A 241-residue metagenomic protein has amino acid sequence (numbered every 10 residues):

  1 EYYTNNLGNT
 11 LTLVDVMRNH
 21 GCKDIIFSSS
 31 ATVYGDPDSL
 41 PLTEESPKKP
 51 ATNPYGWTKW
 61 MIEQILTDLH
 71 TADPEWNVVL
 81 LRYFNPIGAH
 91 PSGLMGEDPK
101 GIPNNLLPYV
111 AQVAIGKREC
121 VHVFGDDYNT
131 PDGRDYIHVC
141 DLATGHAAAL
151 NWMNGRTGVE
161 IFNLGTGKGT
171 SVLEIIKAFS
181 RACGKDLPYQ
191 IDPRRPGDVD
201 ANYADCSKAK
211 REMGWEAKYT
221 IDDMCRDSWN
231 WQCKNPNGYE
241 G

Functional and structural regions predicted by a protein language model:
T4-T12, N19, K23-D24, V33-N85 (+1 more regions): Catalytic helix-loop patch of NAD(P)-dependent Rossmann-fold dehydrogenases
L11-V16, D141-T144: Conserved mid-core alpha-helix of short-chain dehydrogenase/reductase
G21-I25, E75-N77, E119-C120, R156-E160: Active-site loop of short-chain dehydrogenase/reductase
S30: Residue(s) in the substrate-gating loop at a strand-loop-helix junction that position the organic substrate next
T52, I87-P103, D126-C140, K168: Glycine-rich "substrate-gating" loop/helix at the edge of Rossmann-like oxidoreductase active sites
G93-V121: Mobile, glycine-enriched helix-loop/loop "lid" segments at the mouths of ligand-binding/catalytic clefts that gate
Q112-G241: C-terminal substrate-binding subdomain of Rossmann-fold SDR/epimerase-dehydratase oxidoreductases
